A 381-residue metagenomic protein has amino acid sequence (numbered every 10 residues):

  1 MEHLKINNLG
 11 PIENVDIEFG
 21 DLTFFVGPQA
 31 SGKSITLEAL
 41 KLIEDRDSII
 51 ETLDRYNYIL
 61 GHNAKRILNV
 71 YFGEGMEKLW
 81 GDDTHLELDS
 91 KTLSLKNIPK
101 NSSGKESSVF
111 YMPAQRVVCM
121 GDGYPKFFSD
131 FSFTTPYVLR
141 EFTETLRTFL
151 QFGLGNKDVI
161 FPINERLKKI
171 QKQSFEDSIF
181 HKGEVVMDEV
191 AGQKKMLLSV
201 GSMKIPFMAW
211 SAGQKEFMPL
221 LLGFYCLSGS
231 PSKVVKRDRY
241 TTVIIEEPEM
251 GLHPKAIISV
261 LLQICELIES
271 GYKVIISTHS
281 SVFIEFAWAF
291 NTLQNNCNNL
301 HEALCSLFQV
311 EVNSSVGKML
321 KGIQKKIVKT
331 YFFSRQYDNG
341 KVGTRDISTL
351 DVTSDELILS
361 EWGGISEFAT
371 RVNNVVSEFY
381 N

Functional and structural regions predicted by a protein language model:
M1-K41, I268: Pre-Walker A-like glycine/lysine-rich segment at the N-terminus of P-loop NTPase domains
E18, L40, E44-V243, Q263 (+3 more regions): Phosphate-coordinating catalytic segments in nucleotide- and nucleic-acid-processing enzymes
E246-P248: Walker B catalytic acidic pair
S259, Q263-S270, F283-F286: Conserved helical "switch/dimer-interface" subregion of ABC/ABC-like ATPase nucleotide-binding domains
S277-H279: H-loop/switch region of ABC-family ATPase nucleotide-binding domains
